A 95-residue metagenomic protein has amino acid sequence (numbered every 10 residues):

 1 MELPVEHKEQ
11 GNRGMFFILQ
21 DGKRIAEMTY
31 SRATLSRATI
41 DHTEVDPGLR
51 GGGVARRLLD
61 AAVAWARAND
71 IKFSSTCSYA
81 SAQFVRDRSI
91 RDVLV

Functional and structural regions predicted by a protein language model:
M1-R13: Active-site rim helix/loop that mediates acceptor-substrate recognition in acyltransferases
G14-I25: Conserved beta-hairpin
G22-K23, L35-S36, D46: Short, charged/polar surface micro-motifs in flexible loops or helix N-caps
R32-I40, K72-F73: A conserved beta-turn-beta hairpin within the catalytic core of GNAT-like acetyltransferases that forms part
T43-R50: A short, internal acetyl-CoA/4′-phosphopantetheine-binding micro-motif in the GNAT/acyltransferase core
G51-A64: Conserved acetyl-CoA-binding loop-helix of GNAT-fold acetyltransferases
A61-V95: C-terminal structural segments of small proteins and small subunits
